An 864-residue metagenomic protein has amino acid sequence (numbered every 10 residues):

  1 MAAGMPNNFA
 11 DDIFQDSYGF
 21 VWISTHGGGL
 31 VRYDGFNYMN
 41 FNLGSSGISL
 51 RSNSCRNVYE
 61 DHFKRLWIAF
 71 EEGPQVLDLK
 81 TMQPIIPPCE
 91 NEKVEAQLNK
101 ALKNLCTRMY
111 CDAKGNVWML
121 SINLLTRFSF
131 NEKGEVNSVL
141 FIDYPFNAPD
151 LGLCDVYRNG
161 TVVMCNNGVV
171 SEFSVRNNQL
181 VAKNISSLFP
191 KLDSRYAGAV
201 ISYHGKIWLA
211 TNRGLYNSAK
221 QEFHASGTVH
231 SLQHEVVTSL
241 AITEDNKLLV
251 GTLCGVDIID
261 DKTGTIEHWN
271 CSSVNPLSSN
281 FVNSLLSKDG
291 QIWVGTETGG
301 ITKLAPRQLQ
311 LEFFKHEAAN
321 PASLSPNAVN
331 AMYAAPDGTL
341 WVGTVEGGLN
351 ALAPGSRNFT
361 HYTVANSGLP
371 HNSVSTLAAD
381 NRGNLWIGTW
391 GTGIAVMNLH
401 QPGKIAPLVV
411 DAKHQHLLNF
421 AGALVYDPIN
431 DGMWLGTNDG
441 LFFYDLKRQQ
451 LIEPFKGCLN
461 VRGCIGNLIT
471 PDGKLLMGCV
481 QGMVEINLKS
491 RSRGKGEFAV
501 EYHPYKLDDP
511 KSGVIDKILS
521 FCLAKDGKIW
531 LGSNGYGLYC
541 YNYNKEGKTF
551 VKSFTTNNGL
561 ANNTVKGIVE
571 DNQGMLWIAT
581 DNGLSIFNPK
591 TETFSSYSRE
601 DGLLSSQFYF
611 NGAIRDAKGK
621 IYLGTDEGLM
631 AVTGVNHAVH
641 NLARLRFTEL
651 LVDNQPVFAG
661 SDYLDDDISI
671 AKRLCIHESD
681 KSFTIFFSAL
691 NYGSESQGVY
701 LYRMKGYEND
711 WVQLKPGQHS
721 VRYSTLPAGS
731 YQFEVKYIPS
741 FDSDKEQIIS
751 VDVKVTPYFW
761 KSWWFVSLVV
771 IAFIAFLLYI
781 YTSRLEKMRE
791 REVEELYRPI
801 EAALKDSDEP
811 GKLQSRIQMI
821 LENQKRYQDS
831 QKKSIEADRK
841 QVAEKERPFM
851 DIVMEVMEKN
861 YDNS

Functional and structural regions predicted by a protein language model:
M1-S17, S45-S54, N91-C106, F146 (+16 more regions): Residue-level "micro-hotspots" composed of small/polar
N8-N42: N-terminal, post-signal-peptide region of Sec/Tat-exported proteins
Q15-Y18, E60-F63, C111-K114, V156-N159 (+10 more regions): Residue-level detector of Asp-centered blade-edge/turn motifs that repeat once per structural unit in beta-propeller
F20-W22, R65-W67, N116-W118, T161-M164 (+10 more regions): Conserved beta-propeller blade signature
G27-L30, E72-Q75, I122-T126, N167-S171 (+10 more regions): Loop/turn residues immediately N-terminal
Y33-N37, D78-M82, S129-G134, S174-N178 (+10 more regions): Short loop/turn segments that connect beta-strands within beta-propeller blades
R789-S815: Membrane-proximal helical linkers
N860-Y861: Short helix/strand-capping hinge loops at secondary-structure junctions that flank key functional elements
